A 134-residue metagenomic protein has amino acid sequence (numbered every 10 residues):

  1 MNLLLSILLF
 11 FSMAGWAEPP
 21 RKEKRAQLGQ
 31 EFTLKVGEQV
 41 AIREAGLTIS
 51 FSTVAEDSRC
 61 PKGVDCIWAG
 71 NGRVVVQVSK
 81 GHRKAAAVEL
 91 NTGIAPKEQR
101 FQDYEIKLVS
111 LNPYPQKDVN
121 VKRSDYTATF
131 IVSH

Functional and structural regions predicted by a protein language model:
M1-I7: Sec-dependent signal peptide recognition, specifically the positively charged N-region followed immediately by
L8-A17: Hydrophobic h-region of N-terminal signal peptides that target proteins for export in Gram-negative bacteria
E18-H134: Surface-exposed, beta-sheet-biased, low-hydrophobicity segments with strongly acidic/polar composition
